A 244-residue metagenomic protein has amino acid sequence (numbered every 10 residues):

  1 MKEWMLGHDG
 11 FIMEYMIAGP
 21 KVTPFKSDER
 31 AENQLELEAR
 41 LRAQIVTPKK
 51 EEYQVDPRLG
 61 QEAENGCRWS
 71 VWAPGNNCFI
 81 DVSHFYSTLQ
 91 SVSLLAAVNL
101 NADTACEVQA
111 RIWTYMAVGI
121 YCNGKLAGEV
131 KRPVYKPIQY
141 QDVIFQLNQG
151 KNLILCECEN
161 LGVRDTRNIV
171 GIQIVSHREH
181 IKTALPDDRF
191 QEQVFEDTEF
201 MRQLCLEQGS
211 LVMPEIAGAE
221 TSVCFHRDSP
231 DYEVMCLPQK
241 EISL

Functional and structural regions predicted by a protein language model:
M1-C78, L153-V212, G218: Accessory carbohydrate-binding/adhesion or oligomerization-edge regions at the termini of glycan-active proteins
I80-H84, L95-A97, I138-D142, E207-L211: Short structured motifs
T88-L100: Short beta-strands within extracellular/lumenal beta-sheet-rich domains
L100-A102, M213-S229: Asparagine-centered strand-capping/turn motif at beta-strand->loop junctions
A102, E107-Y121, I154, C224-H226 (+1 more regions): Aromatic-lined ligand-binding clefts that engage carbohydrates, nucleic acids, or primary amines
I120-Q173: Beta-strand-rich ligand-recognition modules
M235-L244: Intrinsically disordered, low-complexity Pro/Gly/Ser/Thr-rich segments with frequent PxxP/GP/PP motifs and embedded
